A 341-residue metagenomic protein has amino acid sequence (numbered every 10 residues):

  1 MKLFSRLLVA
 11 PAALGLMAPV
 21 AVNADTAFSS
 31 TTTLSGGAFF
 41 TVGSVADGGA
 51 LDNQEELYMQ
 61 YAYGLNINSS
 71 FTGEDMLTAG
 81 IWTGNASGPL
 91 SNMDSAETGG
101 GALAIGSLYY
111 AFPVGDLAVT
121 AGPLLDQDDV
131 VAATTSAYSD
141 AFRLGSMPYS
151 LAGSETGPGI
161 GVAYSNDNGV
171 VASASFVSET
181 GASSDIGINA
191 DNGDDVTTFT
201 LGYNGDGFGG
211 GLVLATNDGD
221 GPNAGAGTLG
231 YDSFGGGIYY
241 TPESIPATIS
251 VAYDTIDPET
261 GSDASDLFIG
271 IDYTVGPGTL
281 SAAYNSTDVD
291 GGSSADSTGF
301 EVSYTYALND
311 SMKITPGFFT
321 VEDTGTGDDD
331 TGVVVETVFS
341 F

Functional and structural regions predicted by a protein language model:
K2-G122, G145-F176, G181, G193-D194 (+8 more regions): Beta-barrel outer-membrane channel/assembly domains of diderm bacteria
G122-L125, T134-A137: "Short basic amphipathic alpha-helical interaction patches in structured regions
Q127-A132, G181-S184: Short, well-ordered, mixed-charge alpha-helical segments that flank or form enzyme active sites
V131-T135, A224: Outer-membrane beta-barrel and related beta-rich outer-membrane complex signature in Gram-negative bacteria
S136-A141, G332-V334: Flexible, surface-exposed loop regions and adjacent strand-edge segments of Gram-negative outer-membrane beta-barrel
S178-Y240, E259-T260: Surface-exposed beta-loop-beta
G278-A283: Structured C-terminal portions of repeat-based eukaryotic scaffold domains
